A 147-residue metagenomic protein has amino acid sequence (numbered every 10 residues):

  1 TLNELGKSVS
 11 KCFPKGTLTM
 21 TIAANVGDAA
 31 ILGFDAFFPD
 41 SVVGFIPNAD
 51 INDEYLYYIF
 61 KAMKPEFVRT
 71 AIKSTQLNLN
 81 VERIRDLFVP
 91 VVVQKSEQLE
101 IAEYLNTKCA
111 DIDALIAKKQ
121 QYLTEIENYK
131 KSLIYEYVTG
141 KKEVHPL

Functional and structural regions predicted by a protein language model:
T1-K15, G33: Sequence-specific dsDNA recognition surfaces
I22-N25, A36-V43, K73-L99: A short glycine-rich beta-alpha junction/loop motif
N25-V26, N48-N52, M63: Short, charged/polar surface micro-motifs in flexible loops or helix N-caps
G27-L32: Short, Lys/Arg- and Gly-enriched loop/turn segments at beta-strand edges
D50-Y55, K95-S96: Short, conserved charged micro-motifs
F60-V68, C109, D113: Short amphipathic alpha-helical signal-transduction/dimerization elements
V91-L147: Amphipathic alpha-helical coiled-coil/heptad-repeat segments
